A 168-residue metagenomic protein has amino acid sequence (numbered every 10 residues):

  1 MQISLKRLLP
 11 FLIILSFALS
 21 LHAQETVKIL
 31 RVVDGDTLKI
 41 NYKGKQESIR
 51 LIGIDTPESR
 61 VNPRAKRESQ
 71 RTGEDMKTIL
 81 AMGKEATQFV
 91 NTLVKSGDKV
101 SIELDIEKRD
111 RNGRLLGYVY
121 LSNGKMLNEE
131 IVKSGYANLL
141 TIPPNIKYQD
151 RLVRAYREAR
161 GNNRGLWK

Functional and structural regions predicted by a protein language model:
Q2-F11, L19-K168: Small beta-barrel nucleic-acid-binding modules, primarily SNase/OB-fold domains and secondarily Tudor-like barrels
